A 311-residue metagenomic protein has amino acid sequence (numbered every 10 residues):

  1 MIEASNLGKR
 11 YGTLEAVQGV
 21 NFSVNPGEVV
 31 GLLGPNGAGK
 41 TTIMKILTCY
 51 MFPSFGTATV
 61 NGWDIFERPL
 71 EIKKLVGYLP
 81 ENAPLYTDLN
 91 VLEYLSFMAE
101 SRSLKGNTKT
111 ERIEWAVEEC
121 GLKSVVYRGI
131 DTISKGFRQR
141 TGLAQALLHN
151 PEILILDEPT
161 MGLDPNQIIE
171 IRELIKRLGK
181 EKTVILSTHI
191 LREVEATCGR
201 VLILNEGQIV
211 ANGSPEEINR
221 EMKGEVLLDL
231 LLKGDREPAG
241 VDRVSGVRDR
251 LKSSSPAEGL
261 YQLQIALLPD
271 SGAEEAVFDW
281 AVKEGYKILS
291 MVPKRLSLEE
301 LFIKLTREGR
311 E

Functional and structural regions predicted by a protein language model:
P35-G39: Walker A (P-loop) phosphate-binding loop of ABC-type ATPase nucleotide-binding domains
G56-E67, E71-I72: Conserved ABC transporter NBD signature motif
S96, E100, N107-V125: Conserved ABC ATPase "signature" region
L148-E152, E181: A short, proline-enriched helix->beta-strand linker immediately N-terminal to the Walker B motif in ABC-type P-loop
L154-E158: Catalytic Walker B motif of ABC-type/P-loop ATPase nucleotide-binding domains
E173-L268: ABC transporter nucleotide-binding domain
